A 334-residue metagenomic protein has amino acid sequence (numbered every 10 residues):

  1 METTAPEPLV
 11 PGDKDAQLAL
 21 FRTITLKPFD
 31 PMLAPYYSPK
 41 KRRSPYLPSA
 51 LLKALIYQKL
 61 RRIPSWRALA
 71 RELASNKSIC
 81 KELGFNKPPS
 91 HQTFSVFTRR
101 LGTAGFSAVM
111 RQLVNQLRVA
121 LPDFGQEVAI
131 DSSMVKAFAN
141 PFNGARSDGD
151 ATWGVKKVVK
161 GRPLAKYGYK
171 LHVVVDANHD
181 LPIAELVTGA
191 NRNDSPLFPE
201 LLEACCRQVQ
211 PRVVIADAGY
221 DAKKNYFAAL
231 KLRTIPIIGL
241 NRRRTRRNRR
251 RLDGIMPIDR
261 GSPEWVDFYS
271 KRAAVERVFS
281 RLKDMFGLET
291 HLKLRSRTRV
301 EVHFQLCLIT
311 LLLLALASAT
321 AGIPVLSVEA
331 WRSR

Functional and structural regions predicted by a protein language model:
M1-P35, S318-R334: Charged, often Cys/His-bearing segments associated with DNA-binding zinc-finger transcription factors
K40-S49, R162-L164, K293-F304: Structural motif
K41-R43, R242-L252, I323, S327-V328 (+1 more regions): Arg/Lys-rich, glycine/proline-spaced intrinsically disordered segments in nuclear chromatin/transcription regulators
R43, F94-K231: Polybasic low-complexity intrinsically disordered regions
S44-M110: Short, positively charged, Gly/Tyr-enriched micro-motifs that form contact patches at catalytic or ligand/partner
A218-G287, L292, T298: Helix-centered, glycine/charged polyanion-binding patches within enzymatic domains that contact phosphate-containing
K293-R334: Charge-patterned, long linear interaction tracts outside catalytic cores
